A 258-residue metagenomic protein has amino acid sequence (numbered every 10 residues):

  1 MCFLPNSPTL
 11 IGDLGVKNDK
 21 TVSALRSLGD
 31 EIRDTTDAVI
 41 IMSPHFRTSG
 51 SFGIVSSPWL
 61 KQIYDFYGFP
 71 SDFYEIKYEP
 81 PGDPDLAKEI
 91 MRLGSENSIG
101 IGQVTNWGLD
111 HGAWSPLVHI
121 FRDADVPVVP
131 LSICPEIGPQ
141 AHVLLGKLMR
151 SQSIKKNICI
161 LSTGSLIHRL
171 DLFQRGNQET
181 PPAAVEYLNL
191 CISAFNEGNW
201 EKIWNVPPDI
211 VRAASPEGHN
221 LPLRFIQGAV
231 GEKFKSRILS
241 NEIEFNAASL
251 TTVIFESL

Functional and structural regions predicted by a protein language model:
M1-D37, T48-V143, G176-L258: Flexible, D/E/H-enriched segments
M1-L4, A38-S43, L131, K156-L166: Beta-strand elements within well-structured catalytic alpha/beta cores of enzymes that handle phosphate/sulfate esters
R47-G50, I167-L170: Short, active-site-adjacent cap segments at secondary-structure transitions
I99-G102, K155-C159: Short, structured loop/turn "capping" segments at alpha-beta junctions
E136-G138, L166-R169: Short, catalytically relevant binding-site loops at active-site mouths
K147-Q152: Non-transmembrane, aqueous-exposed alpha-helical and coiled segments at domain scale
L172-Q174: Acidic, Mg2+-coordinating active-site segments of isoprenoid diphosphate-utilizing enzymes
